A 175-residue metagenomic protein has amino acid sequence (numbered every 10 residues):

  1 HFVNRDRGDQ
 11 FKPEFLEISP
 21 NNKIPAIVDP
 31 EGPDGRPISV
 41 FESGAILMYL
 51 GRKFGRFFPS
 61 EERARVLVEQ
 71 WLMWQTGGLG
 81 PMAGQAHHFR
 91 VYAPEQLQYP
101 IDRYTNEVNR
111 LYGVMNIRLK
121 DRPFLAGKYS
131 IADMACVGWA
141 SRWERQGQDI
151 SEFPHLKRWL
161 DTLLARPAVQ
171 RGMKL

Functional and structural regions predicted by a protein language model:
H1-D102, N106, N116: GST-like domain detector, emphasizing the conserved glutathione-binding G-site in the N-terminal thioredoxin-like
R63, Q75-P167, G172: GST-like fold's C-terminal all-alpha helical module
